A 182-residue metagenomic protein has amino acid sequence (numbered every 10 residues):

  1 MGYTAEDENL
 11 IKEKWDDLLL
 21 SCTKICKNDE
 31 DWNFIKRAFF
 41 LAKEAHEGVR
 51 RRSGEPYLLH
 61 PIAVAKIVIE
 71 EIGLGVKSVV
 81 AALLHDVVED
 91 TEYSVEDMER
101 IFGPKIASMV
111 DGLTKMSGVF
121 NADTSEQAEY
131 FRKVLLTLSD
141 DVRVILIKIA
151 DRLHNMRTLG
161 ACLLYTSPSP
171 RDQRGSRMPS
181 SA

Functional and structural regions predicted by a protein language model:
M1-S167, R174: Active-site helical microenvironments for divalent-metal-assisted chemistry
P170-D172, S176-A182: Positively charged, low-complexity/disordered segments
